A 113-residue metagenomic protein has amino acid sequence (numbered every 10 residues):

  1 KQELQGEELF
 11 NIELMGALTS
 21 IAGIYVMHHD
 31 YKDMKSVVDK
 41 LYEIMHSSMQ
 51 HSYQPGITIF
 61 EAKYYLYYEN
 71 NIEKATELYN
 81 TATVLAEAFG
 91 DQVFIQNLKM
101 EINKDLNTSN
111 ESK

Functional and structural regions predicted by a protein language model:
K1-G6, D39-H46, N80-D91: Amphipathic alpha-helical segments of tetratricopeptide repeats
Q5-E8, M49, A62, Y67-E69 (+2 more regions): Short coil/turn linking the two alpha-helices of tandem helical-hairpin repeats
Q5-I12, S52, V93: Residue signature of alpha-solenoid helical repeat architecture, marking inter-repeat boundaries and helix-start
E13-G16, G56-I57, K63, F94-N97: Residue register of alpha-helical TPR repeats
H28, Y68-E69, F89, S109: Structural motif corresponding to the intra-repeat A-B loop/turn of tetratricopeptide repeats
Y31, N71-I72, Q92: TPR-repeat structural position
